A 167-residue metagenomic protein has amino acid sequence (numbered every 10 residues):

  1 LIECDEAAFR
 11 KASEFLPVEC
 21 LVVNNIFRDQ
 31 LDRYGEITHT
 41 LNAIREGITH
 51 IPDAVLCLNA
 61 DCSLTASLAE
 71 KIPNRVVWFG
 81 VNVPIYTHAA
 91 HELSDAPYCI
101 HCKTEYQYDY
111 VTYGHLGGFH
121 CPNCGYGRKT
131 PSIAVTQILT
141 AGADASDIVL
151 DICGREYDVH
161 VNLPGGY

Functional and structural regions predicted by a protein language model:
L1: Conserved substrate/cofactor phosphate-moiety recognition/catalytic segment in nucleotide-dependent phosphotransferases
C4-T112, G165: Flexible active-site lid/hinge loop adjacent to a nucleotide/diphosphate and Mg2+-phosphate binding pocket
V77-Y167: Adenine nucleotide phosphate-binding catalytic loops in nucleotide-utilizing enzymes
